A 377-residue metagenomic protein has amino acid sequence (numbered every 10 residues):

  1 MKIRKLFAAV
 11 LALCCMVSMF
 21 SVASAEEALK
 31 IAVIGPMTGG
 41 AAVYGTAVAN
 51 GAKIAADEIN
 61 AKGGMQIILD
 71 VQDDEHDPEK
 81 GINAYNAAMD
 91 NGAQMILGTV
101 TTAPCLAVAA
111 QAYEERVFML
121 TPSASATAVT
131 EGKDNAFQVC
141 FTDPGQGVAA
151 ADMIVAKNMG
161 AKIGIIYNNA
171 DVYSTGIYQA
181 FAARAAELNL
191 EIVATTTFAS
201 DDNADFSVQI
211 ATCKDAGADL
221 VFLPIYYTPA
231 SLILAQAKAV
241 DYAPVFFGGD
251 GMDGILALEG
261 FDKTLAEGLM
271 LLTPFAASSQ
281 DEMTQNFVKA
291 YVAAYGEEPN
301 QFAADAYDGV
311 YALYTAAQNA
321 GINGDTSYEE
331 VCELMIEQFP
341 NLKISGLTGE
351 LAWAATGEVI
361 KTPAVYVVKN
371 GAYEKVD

Functional and structural regions predicted by a protein language model:
K2-F7, A25-D377: Extracytosolic ligand-binding ectodomains
F7-C14: Sec-dependent signal peptide hydrophobic core
C14-C15, T46: Alpha-helical transmembrane segments and their juxtamembrane interfaces
C15-M16, E333: Secreted/luminal cysteine- and crosslink-motif detector
M16-S24: C-terminal segment of classical bacterial N-terminal signal peptides
